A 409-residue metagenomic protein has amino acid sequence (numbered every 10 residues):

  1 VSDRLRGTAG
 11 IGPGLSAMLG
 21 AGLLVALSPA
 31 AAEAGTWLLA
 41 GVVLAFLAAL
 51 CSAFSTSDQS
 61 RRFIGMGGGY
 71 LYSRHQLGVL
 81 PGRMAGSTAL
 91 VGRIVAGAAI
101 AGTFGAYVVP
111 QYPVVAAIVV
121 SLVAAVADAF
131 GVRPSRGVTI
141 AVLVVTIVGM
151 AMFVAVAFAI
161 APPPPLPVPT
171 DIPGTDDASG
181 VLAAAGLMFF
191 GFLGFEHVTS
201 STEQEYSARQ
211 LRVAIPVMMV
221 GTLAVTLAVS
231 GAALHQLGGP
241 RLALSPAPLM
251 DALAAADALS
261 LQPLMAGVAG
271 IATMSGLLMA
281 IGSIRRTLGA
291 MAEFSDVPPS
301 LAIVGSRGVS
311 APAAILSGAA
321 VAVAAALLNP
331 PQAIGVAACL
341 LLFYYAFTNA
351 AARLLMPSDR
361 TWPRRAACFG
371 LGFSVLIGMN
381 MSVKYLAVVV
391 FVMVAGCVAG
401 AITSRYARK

Functional and structural regions predicted by a protein language model:
V1-S28, E33-W37, A49-L50, F54 (+3 more regions): Membrane-interface "cap" regions at the ends of multi-pass membrane proteins
I11, V43-L44, P110-V132, I147-F153 (+5 more regions): Transmembrane alpha-helical segments of multi-pass small-molecule transport proteins
G14, M18-G22, Q76, G82 (+3 more regions): Small-residue-rich segments of transmembrane alpha-helices in multi-pass membrane proteins, especially helix faces
P29, C51-S121, A125-A129, M265 (+2 more regions): Hydrophobic transmembrane alpha-helices that form the core helical bundles of multi-pass secondary transporters
L71-S73, G78, A214-A280, V297-P330: TM-loop-TM module centered on a large, flexible mid-protein loop between adjacent transmembrane helices in multi-pass
I140-A266: Helix-loop-helix junctions that connect adjacent transmembrane segments in multi-pass membrane transporters
V297-V304, A346-W362: Alpha-helical transmembrane segments
L340, R353-K409: A generic transmembrane alpha-helix motif of multi-pass inner-membrane proteins
